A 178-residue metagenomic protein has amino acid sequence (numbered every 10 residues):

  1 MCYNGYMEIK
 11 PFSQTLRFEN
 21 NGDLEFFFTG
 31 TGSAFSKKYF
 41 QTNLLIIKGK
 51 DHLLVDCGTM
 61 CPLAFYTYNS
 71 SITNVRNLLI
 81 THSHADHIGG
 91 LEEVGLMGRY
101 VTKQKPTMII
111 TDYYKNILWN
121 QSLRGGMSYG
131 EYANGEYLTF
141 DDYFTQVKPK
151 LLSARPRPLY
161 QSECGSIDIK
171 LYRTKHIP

Functional and structural regions predicted by a protein language model:
C2-P178: Binuclear metal-dependent hydrolase catalytic cores
